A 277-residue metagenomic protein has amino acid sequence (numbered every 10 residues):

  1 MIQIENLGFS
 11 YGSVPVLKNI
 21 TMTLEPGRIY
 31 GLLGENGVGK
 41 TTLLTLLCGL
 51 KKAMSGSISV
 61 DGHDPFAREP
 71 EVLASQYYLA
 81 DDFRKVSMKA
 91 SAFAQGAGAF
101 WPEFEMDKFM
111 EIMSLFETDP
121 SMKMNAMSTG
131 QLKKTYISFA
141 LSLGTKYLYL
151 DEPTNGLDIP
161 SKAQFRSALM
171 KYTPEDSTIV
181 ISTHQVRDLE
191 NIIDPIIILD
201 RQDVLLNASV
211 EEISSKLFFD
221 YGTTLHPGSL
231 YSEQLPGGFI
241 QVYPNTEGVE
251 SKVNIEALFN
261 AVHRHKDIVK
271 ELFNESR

Functional and structural regions predicted by a protein language model:
L33-E35: The feature captures the beta-strand-to-loop junction immediately N-terminal to the Walker
C48: Helix-to-loop junction immediately C-terminal to a conserved catalytic motif
G56-A67, E71-V72: Conserved ABC transporter NBD signature motif
P70-E71, Y77-T135: ABC-family P-loop ATPase nucleotide-binding domains
L148-E152: Catalytic Walker B motif of ABC-type/P-loop ATPase nucleotide-binding domains
T154-D158: Short loop immediately C-terminal to the Walker-B catalytic DE motif in ABC-type ATPase nucleotide-binding domains
Q164-V180, H184-Y243: ABC transporter nucleotide-binding domain
